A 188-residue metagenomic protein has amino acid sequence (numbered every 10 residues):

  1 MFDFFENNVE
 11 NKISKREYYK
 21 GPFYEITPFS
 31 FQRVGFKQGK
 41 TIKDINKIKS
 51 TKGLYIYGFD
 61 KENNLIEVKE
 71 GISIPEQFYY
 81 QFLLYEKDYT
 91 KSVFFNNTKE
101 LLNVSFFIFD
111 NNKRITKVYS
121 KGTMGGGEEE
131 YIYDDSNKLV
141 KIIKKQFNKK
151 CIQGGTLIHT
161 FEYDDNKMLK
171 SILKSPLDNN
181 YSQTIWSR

Functional and structural regions predicted by a protein language model:
M1-R188: Buried hydrophobic residues that stabilize the cores of well-folded domains
